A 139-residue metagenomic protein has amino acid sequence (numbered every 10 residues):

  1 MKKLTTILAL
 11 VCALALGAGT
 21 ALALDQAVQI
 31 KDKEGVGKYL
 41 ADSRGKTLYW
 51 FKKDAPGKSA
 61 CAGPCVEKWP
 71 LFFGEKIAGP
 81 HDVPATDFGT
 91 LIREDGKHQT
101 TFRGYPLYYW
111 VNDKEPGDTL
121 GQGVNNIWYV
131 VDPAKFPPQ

Functional and structural regions predicted by a protein language model:
M1-L8: Bacterial N-terminal signal peptides that target proteins for export
A9-G17: Bacterial N-terminal signal peptides
G19-Q139: Compact beta-sheet-dominated domain cores in extracellular/mature segments
